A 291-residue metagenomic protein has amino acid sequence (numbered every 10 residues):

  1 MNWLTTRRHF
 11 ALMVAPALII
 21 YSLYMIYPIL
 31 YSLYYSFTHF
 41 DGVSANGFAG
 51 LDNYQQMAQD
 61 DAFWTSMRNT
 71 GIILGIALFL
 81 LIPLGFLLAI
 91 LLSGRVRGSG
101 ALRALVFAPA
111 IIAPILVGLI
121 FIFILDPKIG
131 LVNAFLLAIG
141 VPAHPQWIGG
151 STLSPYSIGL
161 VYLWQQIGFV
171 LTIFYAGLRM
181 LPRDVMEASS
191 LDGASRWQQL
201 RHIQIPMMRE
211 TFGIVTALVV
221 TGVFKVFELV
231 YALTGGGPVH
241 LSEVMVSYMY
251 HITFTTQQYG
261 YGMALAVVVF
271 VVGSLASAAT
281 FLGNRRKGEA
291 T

Functional and structural regions predicted by a protein language model:
W3-T291: A structural signal for multi-pass alpha-helical bundles of membrane permease subunits that mediate small-molecule
